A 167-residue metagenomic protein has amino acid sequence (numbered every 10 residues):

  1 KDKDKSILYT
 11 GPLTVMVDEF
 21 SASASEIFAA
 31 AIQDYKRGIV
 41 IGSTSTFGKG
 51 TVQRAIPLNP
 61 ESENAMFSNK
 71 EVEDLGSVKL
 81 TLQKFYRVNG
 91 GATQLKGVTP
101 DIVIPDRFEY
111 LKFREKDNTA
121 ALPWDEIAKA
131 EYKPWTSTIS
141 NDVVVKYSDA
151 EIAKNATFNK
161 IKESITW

Functional and structural regions predicted by a protein language model:
K1-I127: Conserved acidic, small-residue-rich alpha-beta core segments centered on
P100, I104-W167: Charged, low-complexity intrinsically disordered segments
